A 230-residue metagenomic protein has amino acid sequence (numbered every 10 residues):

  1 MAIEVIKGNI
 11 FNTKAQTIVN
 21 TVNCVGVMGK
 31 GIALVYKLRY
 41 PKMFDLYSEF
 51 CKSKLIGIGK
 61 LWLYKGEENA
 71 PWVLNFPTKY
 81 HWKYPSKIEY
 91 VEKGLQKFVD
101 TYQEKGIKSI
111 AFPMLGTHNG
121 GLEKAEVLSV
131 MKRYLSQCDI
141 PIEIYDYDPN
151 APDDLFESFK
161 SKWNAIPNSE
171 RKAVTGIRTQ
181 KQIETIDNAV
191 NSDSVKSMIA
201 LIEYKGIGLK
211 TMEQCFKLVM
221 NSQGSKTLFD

Functional and structural regions predicted by a protein language model:
M1-D230: Macrodomain-like recognition of ADP-ribose-binding/processing modules
